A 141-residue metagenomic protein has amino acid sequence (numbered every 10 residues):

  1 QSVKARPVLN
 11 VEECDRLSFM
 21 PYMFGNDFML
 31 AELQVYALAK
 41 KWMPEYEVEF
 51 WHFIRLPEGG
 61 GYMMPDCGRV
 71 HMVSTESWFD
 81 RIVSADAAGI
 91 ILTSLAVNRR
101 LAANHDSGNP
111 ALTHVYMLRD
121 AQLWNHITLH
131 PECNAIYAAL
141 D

Functional and structural regions predicted by a protein language model:
Q1-K41: Terminal domain-start segments
N10, A39-M43, E76-V83: Short, charged/polar micro-motifs that form catalytic or ligand-binding hotspots
R16, E47-F50, A87-T93: Short runs of predominantly hydrophobic/aromatic residues within well-ordered alpha helices that form helix-helix
N26-R69: Amphipathic, interaction-prone secondary-structure segments
V70-D141: Polybasic, proline/glycine-rich intrinsically disordered low-complexity segments
